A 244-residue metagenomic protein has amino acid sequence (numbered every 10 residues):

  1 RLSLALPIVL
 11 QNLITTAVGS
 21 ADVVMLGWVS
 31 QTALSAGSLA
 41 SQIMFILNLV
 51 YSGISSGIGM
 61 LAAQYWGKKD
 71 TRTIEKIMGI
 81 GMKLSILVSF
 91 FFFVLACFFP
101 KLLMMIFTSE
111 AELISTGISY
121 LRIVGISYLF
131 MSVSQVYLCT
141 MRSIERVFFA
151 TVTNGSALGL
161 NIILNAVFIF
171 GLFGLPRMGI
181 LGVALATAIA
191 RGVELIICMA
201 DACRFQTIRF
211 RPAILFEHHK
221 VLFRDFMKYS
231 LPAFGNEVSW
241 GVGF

Functional and structural regions predicted by a protein language model:
R1-A5, A62-S127, L175-S230: Short alpha-helical transmembrane segments in multi-pass integral membrane proteins
L6, D22, I58-G59, F99-P100 (+4 more regions): Hydrophobic/aromatic residues in alpha-helical transmembrane segments
L6-M60, V88, V124-M131, R224-F244: Transmembrane helix-bundle signature of multi-pass secondary active exporters and lipid flippases
A17-S20, W28-Q31, Y65-K68, S143-I144 (+1 more regions): Helix-loop interface residues and adjacent transmembrane-helix termini in multi-pass membrane transporters, primarily
L34-F98, M131-A150: Small-residue-rich hydrophobic transmembrane alpha-helices
I46-L49, N161-N165, L195-M199: Hydrophobic transmembrane alpha-helices of multi-pass small-molecule transporters
S85, T140-V167, L181, A188: Alpha-helical transmembrane segments of multi-pass membrane transporters/permeases
